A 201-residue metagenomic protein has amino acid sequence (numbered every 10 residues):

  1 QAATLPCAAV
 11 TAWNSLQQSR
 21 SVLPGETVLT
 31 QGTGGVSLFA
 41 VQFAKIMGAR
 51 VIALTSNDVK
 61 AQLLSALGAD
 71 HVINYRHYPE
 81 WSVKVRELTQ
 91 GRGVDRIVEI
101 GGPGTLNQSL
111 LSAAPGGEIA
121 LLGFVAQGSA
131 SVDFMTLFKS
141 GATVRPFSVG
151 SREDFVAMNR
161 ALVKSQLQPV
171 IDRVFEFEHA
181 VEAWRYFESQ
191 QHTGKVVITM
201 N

Functional and structural regions predicted by a protein language model:
Q1-Y78: Mid-domain Rossmann-like dinucleotide-binding core that forms the NAD(H)/NADP(H) cofactor-binding site
A9-A12, S82, V94, L106 (+3 more regions): A general structural signal for well-ordered alpha-helical segments in protein cores
V22, T89, A113-A114: A generic alpha-to-beta junction signature in SAM-dependent methyltransferases
P24-E26, V94, G116: Phosphate-coordination loops involved in phosphoryl transfer and adenosine-cofactor binding
M47, L64-S65, I100-V170, M200-N201: Glycine-rich phosphate-binding loop and adjacent beta-alpha segment of Rossmann(oid) nucleotide-cofactor-binding
Y78-G91: Short amphipathic alpha-helix with an adjacent loop that forms part of the alpha/beta core around
G91-V94, Q166-V170, E182-N201: C-terminal capping/lid region of NAD(P)-dependent oxidoreductase domains
V94-I100: Periplasmic-binding protein-like
